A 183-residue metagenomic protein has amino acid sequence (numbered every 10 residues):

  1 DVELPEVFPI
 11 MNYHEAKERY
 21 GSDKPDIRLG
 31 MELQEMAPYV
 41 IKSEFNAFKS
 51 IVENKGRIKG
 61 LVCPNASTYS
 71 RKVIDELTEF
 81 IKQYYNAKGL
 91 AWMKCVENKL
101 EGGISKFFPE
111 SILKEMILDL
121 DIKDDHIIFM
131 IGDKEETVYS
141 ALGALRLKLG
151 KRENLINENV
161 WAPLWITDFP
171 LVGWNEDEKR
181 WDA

Functional and structural regions predicted by a protein language model:
D1-A183: Class II aminoacyl-tRNA synthetase catalytic cores and aaRS-like
